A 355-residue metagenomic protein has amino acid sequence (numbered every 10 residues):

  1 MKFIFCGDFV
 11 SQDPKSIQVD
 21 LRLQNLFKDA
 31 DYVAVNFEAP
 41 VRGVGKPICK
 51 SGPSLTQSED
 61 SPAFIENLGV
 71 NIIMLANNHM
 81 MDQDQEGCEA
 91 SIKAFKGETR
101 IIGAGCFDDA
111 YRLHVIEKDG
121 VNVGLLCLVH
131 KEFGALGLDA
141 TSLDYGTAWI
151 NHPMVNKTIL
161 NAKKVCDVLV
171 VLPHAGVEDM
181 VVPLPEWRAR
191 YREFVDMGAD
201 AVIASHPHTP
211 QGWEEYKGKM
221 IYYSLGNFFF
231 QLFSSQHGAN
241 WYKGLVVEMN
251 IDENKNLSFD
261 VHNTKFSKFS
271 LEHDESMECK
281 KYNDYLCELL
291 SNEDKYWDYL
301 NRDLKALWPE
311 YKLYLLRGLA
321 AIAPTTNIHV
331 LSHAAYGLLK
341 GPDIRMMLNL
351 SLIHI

Functional and structural regions predicted by a protein language model:
F5, S11, K15-I72, E86-K93 (+2 more regions): Catalytic alpha-helical scaffold of carbohydrate-active enzymes acting on polysaccharides/glycoconjugates
F5-G7, V33-E38, N71-N78, R100-C106 (+3 more regions): Active-site neighborhood of phospho(di)ester-bond hydrolases with catalytic His/Asp-centered motifs
F9-D20, A39-Q57, D82, K131-P153 (+2 more regions): Acidic/histidine-rich helix-loop elements that form or flank divalent-metal/phosphate-binding sites at the catalytic
Q12-P14, V41-V44, N78-I92, F107-L113 (+4 more regions): Active-site environment of divalent metal-dependent phosphoester hydrolases
S16-L21, L55-T56, E117-L169, A189 (+1 more regions): Binuclear metal-dependent hydrolase catalytic cores centered on His/Asp/Glu-rich metal-binding motifs
V44-E66, V168-D200: Active-site-proximal segments of metal-dependent phosphoesterases and phosphodiesterases across multiple
G69-I72, L184-L245: Conserved beta-sheet core of the metallophosphoesterase superfamily
G238-N240, G244-L352: A short C-terminal boundary segment appended to hydrolase-like catalytic domains
